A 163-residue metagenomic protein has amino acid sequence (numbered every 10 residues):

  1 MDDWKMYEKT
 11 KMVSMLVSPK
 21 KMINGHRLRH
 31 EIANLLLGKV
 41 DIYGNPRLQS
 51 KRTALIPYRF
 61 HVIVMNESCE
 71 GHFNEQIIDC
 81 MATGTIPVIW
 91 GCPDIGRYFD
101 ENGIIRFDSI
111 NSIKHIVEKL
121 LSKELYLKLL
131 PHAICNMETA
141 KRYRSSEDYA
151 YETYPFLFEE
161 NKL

Functional and structural regions predicted by a protein language model:
M1-D41, K51-L163: Pol beta-like nucleotidyltransferase catalytic core
G44-P46: Short loop/edge segments at beta-strand edges and connector loops that shape dinucleotide/nucleotide cofactor-binding
